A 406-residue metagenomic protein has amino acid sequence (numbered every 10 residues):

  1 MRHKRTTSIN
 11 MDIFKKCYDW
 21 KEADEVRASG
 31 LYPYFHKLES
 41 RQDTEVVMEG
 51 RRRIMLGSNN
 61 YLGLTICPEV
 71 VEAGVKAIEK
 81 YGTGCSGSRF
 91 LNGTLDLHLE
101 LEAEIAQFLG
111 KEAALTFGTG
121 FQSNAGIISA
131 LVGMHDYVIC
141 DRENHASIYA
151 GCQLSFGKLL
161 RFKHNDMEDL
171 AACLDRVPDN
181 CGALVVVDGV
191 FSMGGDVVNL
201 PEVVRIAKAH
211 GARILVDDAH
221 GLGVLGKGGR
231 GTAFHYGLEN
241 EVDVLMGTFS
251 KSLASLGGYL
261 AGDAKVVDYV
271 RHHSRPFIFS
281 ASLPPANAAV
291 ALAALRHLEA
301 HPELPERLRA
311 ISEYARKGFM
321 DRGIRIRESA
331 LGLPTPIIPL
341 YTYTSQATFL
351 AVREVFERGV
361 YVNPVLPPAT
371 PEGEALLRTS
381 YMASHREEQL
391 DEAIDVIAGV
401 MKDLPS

Functional and structural regions predicted by a protein language model:
M1-T7, I13, P68, E72-K76 (+5 more regions): PLP-dependent enzyme catalytic core of the Aspartate aminotransferase-like
F14-T83, A212: N-terminal "arm"/small-domain region of PLP-dependent enzymes with the aminotransferase-like
E72, K76-G120: Conserved N-terminal alpha-helix of the aminotransferase class I/II PLP-enzyme fold
I127-A146: Conserved PLP-anchoring active-site segment centered on the Schiff-base-forming lysine
L160, H164-V216: Active-site phosphate-binding strand-loop segment of PLP-dependent enzymes
G211, D218, G231-F249, D268-H272: Conserved active-site segment immediately N-terminal to the catalytic lysine that forms the internal aldimine
M246-T248, S252-I324: PLP-dependent aminotransferase class I/II
E306-E313, M320-R358, A369, E374 (+1 more regions): Conserved PLP-binding catalytic core of the aspartate aminotransferase-like
